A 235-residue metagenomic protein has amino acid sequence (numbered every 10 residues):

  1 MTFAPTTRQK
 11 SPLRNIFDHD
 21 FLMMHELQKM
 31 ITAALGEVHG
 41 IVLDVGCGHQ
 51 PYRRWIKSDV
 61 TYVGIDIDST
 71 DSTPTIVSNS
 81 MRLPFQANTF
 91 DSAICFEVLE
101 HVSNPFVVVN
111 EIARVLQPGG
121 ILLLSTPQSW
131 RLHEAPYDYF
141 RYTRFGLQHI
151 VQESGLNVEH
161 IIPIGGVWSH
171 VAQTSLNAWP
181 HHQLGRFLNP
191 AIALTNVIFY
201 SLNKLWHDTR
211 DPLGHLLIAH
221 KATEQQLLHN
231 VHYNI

Functional and structural regions predicted by a protein language model:
M1-N88, S92, F96, F106-V109 (+2 more regions): Conserved N-terminal segment of class I S-adenosyl-L-methionine
P5-Q9, F17, F21, S103-E111 (+2 more regions): S-adenosyl-L-methionine-dependent methyltransferase catalytic module, highlighting the catalytic core
E37, E100, Y142: Residue-level signal for short amphipathic helical patches enriched in basic/charged and nearby hydrophobic residues
Q50, V98, I164-G166: Flexible loop residues that form catalytic and substrate-binding hotspots at small-molecule/glycan-binding clefts
F96-L99, S125: Residues lining the SAM
